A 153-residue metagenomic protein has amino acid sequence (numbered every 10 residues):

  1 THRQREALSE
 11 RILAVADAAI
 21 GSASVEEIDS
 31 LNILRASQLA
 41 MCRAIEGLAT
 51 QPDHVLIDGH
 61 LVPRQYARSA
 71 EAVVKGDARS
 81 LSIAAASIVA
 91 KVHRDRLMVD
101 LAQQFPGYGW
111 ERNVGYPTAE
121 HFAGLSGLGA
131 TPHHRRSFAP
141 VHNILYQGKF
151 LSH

Functional and structural regions predicted by a protein language model:
T1-H153: RNase H-like, Mg2+-dependent phosphodiesterase core, and more generally RNA phosphate-backbone-engaging helix-loop
